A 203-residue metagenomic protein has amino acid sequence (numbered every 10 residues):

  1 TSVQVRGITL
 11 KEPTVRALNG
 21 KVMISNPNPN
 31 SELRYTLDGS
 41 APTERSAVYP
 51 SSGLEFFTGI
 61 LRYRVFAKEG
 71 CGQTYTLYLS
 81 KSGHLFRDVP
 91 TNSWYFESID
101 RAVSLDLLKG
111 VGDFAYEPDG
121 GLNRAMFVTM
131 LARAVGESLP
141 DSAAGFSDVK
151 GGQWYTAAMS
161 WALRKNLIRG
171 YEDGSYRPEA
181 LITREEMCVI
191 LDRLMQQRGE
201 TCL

Functional and structural regions predicted by a protein language model:
T1-G83: Short, compositionally stereotyped local motifs that mark structural "simplifiers"
K21-M23, E32, T43, P50 (+7 more regions): Residues in flexible loops and secondary-structure boundaries
Y78-F96, S104, K109-A158, R164-E185 (+1 more regions): Feature responds to low-complexity, polar/acidic, surface-exposed segments characteristic of secreted/exported proteins
D100: Extracellular S/T/G-rich loop segment that most often corresponds to the catalytic His/Ser-adjacent loop
